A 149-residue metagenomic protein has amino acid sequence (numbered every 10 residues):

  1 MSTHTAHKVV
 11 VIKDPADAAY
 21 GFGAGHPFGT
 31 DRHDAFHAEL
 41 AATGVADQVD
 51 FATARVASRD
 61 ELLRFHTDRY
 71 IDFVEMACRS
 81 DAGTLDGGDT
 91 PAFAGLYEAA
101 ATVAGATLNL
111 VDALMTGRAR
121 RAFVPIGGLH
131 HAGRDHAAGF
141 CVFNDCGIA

Functional and structural regions predicted by a protein language model:
M1-A149: HDAC/HDAC-like amidohydrolase catalytic core signature
